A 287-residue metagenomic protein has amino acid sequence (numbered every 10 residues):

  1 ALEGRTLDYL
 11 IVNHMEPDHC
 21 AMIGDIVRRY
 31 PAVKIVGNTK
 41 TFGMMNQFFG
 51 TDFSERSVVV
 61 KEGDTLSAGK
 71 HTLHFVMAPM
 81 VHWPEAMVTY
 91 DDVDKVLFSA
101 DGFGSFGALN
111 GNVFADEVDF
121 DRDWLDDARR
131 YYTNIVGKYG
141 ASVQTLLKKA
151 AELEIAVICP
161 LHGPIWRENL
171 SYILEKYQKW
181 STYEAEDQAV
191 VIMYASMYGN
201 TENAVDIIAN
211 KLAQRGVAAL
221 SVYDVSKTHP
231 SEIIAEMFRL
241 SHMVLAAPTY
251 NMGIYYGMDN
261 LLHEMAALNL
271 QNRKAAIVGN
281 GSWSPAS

Functional and structural regions predicted by a protein language model:
A1-I35: Active-site metal-binding motif and surrounding structural segment of the metallo-beta-lactamase
A1-L2, F49-V118: Catalytic core of the metallo-beta-lactamase
D8-M15, I35-N38, L97-A100, I158-H162: Active-site neighborhood of phospho(di)ester-bond hydrolases with catalytic His/Asp-centered motifs
Y9, K95-F98, V157, A189 (+2 more regions): Structural motif
E16-D18, F42-M44, V225-S231: Short acidic loop-to-helix transition motifs that present clustered carboxylates
D92, V96-L97, F103-D126, N134-E186: Divalent-metal (often Zn2+) His-rich catalytic cores of metallo-beta-lactamase-fold enzymes
V205-S221, R239: Short helix-loop-beta junction
T228-S287: Helix-loop-strand module that forms the ligand-binding subsite of alpha/beta enzymes
